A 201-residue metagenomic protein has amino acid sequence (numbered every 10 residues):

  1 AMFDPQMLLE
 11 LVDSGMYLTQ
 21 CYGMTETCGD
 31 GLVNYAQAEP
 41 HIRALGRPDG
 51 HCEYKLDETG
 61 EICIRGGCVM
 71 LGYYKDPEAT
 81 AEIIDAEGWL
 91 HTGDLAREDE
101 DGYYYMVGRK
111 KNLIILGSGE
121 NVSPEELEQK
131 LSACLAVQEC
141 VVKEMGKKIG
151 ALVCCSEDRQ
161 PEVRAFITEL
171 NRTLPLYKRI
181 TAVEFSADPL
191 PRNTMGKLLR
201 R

Functional and structural regions predicted by a protein language model:
A1-Y104, K110-L113, L127-E128, Q138 (+1 more regions): Conserved AMP-binding/adenylate-forming
F3, D158-R159, P191: Glycine-/small-residue-rich active-site loops that bind phosphorylated ligands and cofactors
G66, L71-G72, L95-K178: AMP-binding/adenylate-forming catalytic core of the ANL superfamily
V142, A182-F185: Hydrophobic/anchoring residues in structured secondary elements
S186-R201: Flexible lysine-rich "adenylation lid" loop at the C-terminal edge of ANL adenylation domains
